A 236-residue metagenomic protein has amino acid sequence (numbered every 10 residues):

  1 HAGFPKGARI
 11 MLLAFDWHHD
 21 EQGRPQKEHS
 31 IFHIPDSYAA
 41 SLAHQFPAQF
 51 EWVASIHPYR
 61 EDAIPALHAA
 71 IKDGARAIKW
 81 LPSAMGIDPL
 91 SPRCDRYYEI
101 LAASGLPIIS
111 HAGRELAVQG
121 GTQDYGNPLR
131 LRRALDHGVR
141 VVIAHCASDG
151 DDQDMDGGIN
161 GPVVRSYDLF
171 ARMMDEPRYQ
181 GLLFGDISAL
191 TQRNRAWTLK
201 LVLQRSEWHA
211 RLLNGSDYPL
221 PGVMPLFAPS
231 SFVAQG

Functional and structural regions predicted by a protein language model:
A2-A8, S41-F50, H137-V139, M173-L183: A structural motif corresponding to the C-terminal end of an alpha-helix and its immediate exit/capping segment
K6-R9, A14-D124: Active-site gating/metal-coordination segments in enzymes
L13, V53-S55, K79, V142-H145 (+2 more regions): Active-site neighborhood of phospho(di)ester-bond hydrolases with catalytic His/Asp-centered motifs
D16-P25, V142-N160: A short, flexible N-terminal coil/short beta segment enriched in small residues
E61-I71, P89-Y97, Q119-A134, D152-E176 (+1 more regions): Distinct, well-ordered alpha-helical segments
K72-A77, A103-P107, D136-V141, Y179-L183 (+2 more regions): Glycine-enriched alpha-helix->loop->beta-strand junction motifs that scaffold or abut catalytic
W80-P82, H111-G121, G138-M155, L182-T191: Active-site core of metal-dependent hydrolases
D149-G236: H/E-rich (His + Asp/Glu) clusters that bind or coordinate divalent metals
